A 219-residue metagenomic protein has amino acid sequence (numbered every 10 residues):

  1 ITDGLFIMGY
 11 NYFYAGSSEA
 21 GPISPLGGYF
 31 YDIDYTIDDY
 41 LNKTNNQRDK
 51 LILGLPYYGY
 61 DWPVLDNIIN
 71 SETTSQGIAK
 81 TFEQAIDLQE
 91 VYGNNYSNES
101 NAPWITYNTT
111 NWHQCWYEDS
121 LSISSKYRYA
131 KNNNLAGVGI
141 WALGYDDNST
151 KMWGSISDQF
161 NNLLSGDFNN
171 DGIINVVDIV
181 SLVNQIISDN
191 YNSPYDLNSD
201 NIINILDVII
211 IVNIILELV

Functional and structural regions predicted by a protein language model:
I1, Y29-Y40, D119-K126, M152 (+3 more regions): Stable alpha-helical elements in mature extracytoplasmic
I1-D87: Substrate-binding surface in catalytic domains of secreted glycosidases
N11-F13, Y58-Y60, Y145-D146, I187 (+1 more regions): Acidic glycine-/aspartate-rich tracts in secreted/extracellular proteins
A20-Y29, W112-W116, N169, N198: Second-shell loop/turn segments in exported
K50-Y129, D158-F160: Glycan-binding loop/region signatures in secreted carbohydrate-active enzymes
Y129, L143-L164: Aromatic-rich peripheral "rim/lid" segments of glycoside hydrolase catalytic domains that contact and position glycan
Y129-G137: Conserved, well-ordered alpha-helix/loop/beta-strand core segments that scaffold catalytic motifs
N162-V219: Cellulosome-associated attachment modules in secreted, modular CAZymes
